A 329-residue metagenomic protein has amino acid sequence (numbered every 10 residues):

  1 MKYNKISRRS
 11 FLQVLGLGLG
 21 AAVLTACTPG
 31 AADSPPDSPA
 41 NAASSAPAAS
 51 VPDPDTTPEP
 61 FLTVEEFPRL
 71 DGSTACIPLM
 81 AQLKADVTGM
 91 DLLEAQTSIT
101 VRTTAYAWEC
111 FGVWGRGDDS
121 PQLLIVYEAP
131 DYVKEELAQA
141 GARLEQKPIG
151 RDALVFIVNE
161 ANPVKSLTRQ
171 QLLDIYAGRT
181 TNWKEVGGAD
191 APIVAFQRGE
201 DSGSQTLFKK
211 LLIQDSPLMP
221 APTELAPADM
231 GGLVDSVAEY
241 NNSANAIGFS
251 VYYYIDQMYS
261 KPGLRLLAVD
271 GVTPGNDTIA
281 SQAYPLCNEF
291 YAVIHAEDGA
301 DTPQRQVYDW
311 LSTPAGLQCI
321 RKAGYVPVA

Functional and structural regions predicted by a protein language model:
M1-A26: N-terminal secretory signal peptides
G20-L24, S34, V328: Intrinsically disordered, low-complexity, compositionally biased regions/tails
T28-P36: Bacterial lipoprotein signal-peptidase II cleavage site
P39-A43, P47-A329: Exported/periplasmic ABC-transporter solute-binding proteins
